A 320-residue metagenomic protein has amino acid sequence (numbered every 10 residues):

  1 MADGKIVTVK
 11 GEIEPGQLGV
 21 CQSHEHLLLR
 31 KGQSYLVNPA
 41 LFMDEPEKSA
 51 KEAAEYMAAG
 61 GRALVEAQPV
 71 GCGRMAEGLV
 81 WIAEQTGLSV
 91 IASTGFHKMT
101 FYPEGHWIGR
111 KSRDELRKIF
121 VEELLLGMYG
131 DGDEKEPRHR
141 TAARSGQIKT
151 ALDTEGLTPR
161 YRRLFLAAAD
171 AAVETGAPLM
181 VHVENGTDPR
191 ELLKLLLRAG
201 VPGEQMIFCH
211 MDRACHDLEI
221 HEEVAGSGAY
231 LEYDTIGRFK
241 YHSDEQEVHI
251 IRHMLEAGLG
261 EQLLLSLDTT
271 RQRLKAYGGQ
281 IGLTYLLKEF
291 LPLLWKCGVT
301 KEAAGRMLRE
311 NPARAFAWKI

Functional and structural regions predicted by a protein language model:
A2-G11, Y285-I320: Mid-to-C-terminal alpha-helical segments outside catalytic/metal-binding sites
A2-S34: Replace "His-x-His-based motif
G19-S23, L28, N38-S89, D114-A143: Alpha-helical scaffold segments that flank or form the walls of functional sites
H24, L64, F96, A172 (+4 more regions): Divalent metal-coordination and catalytic microenvironments
K31-Y35, A76, Y102, P189-L195 (+4 more regions): Histidine/acidic-residue-rich catalytic or RNA/ligand-binding cores of hydrolases and nuclease-related proteins
W81-E84, S89-I91, G95-P178, Y230 (+1 more regions): Active-site gating/metal-coordination segments in enzymes
A169, V173-E256, L263: Catalytic pocket-lining loop regions of alpha/beta-barrel enzymes, especially the amidohydrolase/enolase/GH5 lineages
D234-I236, L259-Q280: Short acidic/histidine-rich active-site segments
